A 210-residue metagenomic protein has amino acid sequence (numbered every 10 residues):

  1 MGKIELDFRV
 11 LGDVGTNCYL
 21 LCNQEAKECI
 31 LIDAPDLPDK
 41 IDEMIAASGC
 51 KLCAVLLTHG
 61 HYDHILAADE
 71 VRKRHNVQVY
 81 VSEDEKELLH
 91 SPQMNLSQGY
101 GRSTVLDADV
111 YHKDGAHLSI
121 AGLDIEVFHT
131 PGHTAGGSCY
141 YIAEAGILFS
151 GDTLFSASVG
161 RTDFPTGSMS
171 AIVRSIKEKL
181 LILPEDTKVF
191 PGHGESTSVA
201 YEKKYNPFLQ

Functional and structural regions predicted by a protein language model:
G2-S48, C139-G151: Conserved beta-strand hairpin/beta-sheet module of binuclear metal-dependent hydrolase folds, prominently
D7, L56, E126: Conserved Rossmann-like nucleotide-binding pocket used by diverse enzymes that bind dinucleotide cofactors
R9-L11, D107-D109, H129-P131: Short Gly/Pro-enriched turn/cap motifs at secondary-structure boundaries
Y19, V110, G115-A116, S138 (+1 more regions): Residue-level detector of beta-strand structural context in well-folded domains
L21, T58, T130: Conserved S/T- and glycine-rich ATP-binding loop of Class I adenylate-forming
C29, L37-I120, Y205-F208: Active-site HxH/HxHxD metal-binding segment of metal-dependent hydrolases
A34, H59, E83-D84, D152-T153 (+1 more regions): Short secondary-structure boundary segments
C50, M94-Q98, D124-Q210: Metallo-beta-lactamase
